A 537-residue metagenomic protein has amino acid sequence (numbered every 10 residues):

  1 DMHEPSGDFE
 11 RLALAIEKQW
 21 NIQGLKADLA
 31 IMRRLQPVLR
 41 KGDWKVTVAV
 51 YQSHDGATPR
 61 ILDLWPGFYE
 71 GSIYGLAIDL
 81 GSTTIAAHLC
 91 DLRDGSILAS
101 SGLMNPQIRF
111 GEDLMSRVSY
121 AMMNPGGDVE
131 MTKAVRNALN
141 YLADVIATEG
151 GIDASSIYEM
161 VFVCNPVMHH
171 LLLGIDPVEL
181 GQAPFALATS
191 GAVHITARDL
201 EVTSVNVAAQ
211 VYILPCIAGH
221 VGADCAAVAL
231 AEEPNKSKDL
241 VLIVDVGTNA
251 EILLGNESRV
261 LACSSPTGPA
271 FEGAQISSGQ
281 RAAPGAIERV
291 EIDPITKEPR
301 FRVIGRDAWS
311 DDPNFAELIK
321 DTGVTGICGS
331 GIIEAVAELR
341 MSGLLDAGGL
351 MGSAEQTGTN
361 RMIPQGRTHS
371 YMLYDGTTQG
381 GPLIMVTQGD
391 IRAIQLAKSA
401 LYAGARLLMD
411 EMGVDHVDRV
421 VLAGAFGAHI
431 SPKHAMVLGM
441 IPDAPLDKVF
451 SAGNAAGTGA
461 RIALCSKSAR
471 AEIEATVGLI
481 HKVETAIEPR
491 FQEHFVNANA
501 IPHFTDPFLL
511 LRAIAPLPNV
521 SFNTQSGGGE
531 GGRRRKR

Functional and structural regions predicted by a protein language model:
D1-A77, S82, M131-R136, N140 (+4 more regions): Nucleotide/phosphate-binding catalytic cleft detector across ATP-hydrolyzing and phosphate-transferring enzymes
I78-S82, A87-M115, V178-H194, A227 (+3 more regions): Glycine-rich phosphate-binding loop of actin/hexokinase-like ATP-binding domains
I85-L103, Y158-E159, V163-G191, A335-E338 (+1 more regions): Carboxylate/His-rich catalytic cores and anion/metal-binding grooves
P106-T148, Q275-I276, P284-D293, A393-L396 (+1 more regions): N-terminal phosphate-binding loop and adjacent alpha-helix
C164-E179, G255, R361-P364, V414 (+3 more regions): Short glycine/threonine-rich loop-to-helix capping motif typified by GTGT followed within a few residues by an Asp-Pro
T203, C216-A231, Q395-S399, V449-E484: Glycine-rich phosphate-binding/hydrolytic loop that grips phosphoryl groups
N256-L261, Q275, R406, D410-V477: Catalytic phosphate/nucleotide-handling subdomain of diverse soluble enzymes
R340-D410: A contiguous, well-structured pocket-lining segment that forms one wall/lid of small-molecule binding clefts in soluble
